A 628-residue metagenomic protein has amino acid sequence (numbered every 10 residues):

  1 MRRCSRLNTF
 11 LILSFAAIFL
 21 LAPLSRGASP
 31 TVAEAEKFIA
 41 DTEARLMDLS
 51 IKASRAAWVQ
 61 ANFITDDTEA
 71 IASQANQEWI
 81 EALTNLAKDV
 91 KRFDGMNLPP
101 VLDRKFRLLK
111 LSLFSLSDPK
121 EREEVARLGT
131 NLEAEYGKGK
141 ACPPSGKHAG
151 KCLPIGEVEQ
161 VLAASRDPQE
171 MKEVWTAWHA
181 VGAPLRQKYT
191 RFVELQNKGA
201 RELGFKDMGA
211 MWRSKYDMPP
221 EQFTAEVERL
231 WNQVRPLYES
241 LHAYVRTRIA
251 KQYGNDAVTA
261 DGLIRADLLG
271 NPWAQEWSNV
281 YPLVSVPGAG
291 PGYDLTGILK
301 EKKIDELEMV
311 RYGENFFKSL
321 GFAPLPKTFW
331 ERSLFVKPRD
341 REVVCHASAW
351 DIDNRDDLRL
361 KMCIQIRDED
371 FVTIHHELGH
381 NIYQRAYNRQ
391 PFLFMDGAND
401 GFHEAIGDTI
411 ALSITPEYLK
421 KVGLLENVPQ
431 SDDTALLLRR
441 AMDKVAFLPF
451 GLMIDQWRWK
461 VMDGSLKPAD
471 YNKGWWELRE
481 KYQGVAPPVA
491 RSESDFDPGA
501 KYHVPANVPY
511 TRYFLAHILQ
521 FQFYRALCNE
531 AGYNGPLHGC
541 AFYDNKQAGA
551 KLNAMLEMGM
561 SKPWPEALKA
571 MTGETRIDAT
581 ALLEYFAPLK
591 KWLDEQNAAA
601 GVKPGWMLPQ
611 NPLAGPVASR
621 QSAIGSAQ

Functional and structural regions predicted by a protein language model:
M1-I12, S619-Q628: Intrinsic disorder/low-complexity segments
F10-A22: Bacterial N-terminal signal peptides
A22-A28: Signal peptide processing junction and immediate N-terminal pro/mature segment of secreted/exported proteins
A28-E34, D67-T68, M96, R104-R107 (+14 more regions): C-terminal, non-catalytic "cap/extension" segments appended to globular domains
A28-R191, G209, K501-V504, V508-T511 (+5 more regions): N-terminal helix-rich structural modules
G150-E157, R191-K361, Q430-A441, A446 (+2 more regions): Active-site-proximal, well-structured secondary-structure segments within enzyme catalytic domains
F223, V227-L237, G397-Q430: Post-HExxH zinc-binding segment in Zn-dependent metallohydrolases
L378-P391, I410, I414: Catalytic Zn2+-binding segment of zinc metalloproteases
